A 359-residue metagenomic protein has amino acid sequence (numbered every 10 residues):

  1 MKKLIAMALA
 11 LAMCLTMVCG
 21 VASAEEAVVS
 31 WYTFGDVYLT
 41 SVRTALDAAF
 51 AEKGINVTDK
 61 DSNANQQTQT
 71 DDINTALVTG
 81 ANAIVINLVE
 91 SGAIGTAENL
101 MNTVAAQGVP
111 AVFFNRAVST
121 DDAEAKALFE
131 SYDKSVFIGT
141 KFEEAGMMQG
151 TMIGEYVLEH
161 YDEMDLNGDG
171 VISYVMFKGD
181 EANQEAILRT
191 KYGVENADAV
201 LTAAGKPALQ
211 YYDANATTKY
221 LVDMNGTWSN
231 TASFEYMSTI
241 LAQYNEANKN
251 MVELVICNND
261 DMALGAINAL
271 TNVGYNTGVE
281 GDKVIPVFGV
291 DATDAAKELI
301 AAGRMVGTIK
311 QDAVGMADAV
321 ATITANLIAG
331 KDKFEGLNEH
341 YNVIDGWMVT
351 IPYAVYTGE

Functional and structural regions predicted by a protein language model:
A8-T16: Bacterial N-terminal signal peptides
L15-E25: Sec-dependent signal peptide cleavage junction
E26-A45, A49-F50, V57-T75, T79-A81 (+3 more regions): Extracytoplasmic "Venus flytrap"
Y38-E52, A145-Q149, Q184-Y212, A232 (+2 more regions): Short, solvent-exposed amphipathic alpha-helices that sit in or adjacent to ligand/effector-binding or catalytic
Q69, S135-D169, L188, N230-M237 (+2 more regions): Hydrophobic alpha-helical segments within soluble ligand-binding/sensing domains
A83, V89-A111, G193, T218-K297: Hydrophobic alpha-helical
L100-E144, E163-V171, T293-A301, M305: Flexible loop/hinge segments that line or gate small-molecule binding clefts
G168-S173, F177-E181, E185, N196-A197 (+1 more regions): Hinge/cleft segment of the Venus flytrap/periplasmic-binding protein
